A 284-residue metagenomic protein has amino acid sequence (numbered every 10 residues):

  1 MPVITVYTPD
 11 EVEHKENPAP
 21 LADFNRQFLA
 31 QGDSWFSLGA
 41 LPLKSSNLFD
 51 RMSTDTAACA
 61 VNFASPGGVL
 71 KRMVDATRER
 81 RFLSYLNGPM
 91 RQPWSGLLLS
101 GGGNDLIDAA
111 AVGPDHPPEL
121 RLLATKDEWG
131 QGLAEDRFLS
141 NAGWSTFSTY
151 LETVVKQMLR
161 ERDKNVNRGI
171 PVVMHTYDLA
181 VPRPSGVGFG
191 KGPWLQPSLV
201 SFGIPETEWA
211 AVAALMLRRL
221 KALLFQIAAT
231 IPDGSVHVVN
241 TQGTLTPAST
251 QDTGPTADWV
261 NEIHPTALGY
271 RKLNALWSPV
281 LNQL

Functional and structural regions predicted by a protein language model:
I4-A40: Short glycine-rich His-centered loop
E16-P20, A76-L97, V154-G169, Q226-A229: Short amphipathic alpha-helices and their capping/turn segments at secondary-structure boundaries
Q27-L29, W35-S140: Conserved SGNH/GDSL esterase-like catalytic core that processes O-acyl groups on lipids and polysaccharides
G102, M174-L179, N240-G243: Short, well-ordered beta-to-alpha junction loops that form the rim of enzyme active sites and present histidine/acidic
A111-F147, V187-A211: A solvent-exposed, charged loop/short amphipathic helix patch at secondary-structure junctions
S145-Q196: Hydrophobic, aromatic-enriched interface-forming segments
R183-V239, Y270: Substrate-gating cap/lid alpha-helix
A257-L284: Histidine-centered active-site loop/cap adjacent to the catalytic His in serine esterases/O-acetyl transfer systems
